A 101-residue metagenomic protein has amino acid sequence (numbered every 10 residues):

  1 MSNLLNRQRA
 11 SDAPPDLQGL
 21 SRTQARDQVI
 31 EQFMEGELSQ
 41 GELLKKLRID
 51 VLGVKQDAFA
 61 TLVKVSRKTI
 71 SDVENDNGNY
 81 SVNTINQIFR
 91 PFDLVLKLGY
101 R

Functional and structural regions predicted by a protein language model:
M1-E42: N-terminal flexible/basic segments that precede or flank functional cores
S2-R7, N83, G99-R101: Short, charged recognition helix plus adjacent turn of helix-turn-helix-like nucleic-acid-binding domains
E42-L43, G53-V54, Y80: Residue-level signal for the short linker/turn that defines the boundary of a DNA-recognition helix
K45-K46, D57: Residues within the helices of the helix-turn-helix
R48-I49, A60, F89: The alpha-helix within a helix-turn-helix
G53-T69: Short alpha-helical DNA-recognition segment
S81-G99: DNA major-groove recognition helix of helix-turn-helix/homeodomain DNA-binding modules
